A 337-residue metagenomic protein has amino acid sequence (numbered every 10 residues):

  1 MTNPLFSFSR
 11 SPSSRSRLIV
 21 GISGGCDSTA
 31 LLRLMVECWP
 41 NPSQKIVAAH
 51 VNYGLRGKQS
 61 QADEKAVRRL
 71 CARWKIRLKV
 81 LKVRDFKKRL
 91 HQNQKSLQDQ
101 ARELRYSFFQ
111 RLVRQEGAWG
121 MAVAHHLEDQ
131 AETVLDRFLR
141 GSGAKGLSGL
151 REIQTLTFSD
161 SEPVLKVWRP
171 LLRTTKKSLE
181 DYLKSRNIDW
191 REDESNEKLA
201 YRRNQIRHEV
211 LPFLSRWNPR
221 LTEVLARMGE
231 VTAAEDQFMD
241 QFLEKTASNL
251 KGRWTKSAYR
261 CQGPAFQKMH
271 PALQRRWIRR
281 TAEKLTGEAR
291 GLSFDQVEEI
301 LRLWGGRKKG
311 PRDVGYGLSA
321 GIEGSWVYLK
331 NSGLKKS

Functional and structural regions predicted by a protein language model:
M1-R137, F158-D160, K177, F266 (+1 more regions): ATP-dependent adenylation/nucleotidyltransferase module used to activate substrates
T2-D27, S43-V51, V83, L104-R105 (+3 more regions): AMP-forming adenylation/ATP pyrophosphatase catalytic core
C38, L70, F213, W217 (+3 more regions): Histidine kinase transmitter module recognition
S60, E64, Y106, T175-K176 (+3 more regions): A structural signal for well-ordered alpha-helical scaffolds and beta->alpha junctions
R69, R111, E180-D181, P212 (+2 more regions): Surface-exposed charge patches
K88-N93, R202-R203, A234, I322-G324: Short, solvent-exposed polar/charged micro-motifs at secondary-structure junctions
Q115, G120-A124, D129-M228, T232 (+1 more regions): Catalytic subdomain that performs nucleotidyl-dependent activation
